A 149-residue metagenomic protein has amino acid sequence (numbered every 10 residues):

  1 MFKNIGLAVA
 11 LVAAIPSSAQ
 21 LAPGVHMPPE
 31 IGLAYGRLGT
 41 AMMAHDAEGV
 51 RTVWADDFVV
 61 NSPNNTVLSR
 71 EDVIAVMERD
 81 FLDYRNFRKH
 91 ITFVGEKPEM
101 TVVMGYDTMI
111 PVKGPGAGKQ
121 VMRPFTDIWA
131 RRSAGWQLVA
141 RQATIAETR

Functional and structural regions predicted by a protein language model:
M1-L7: Bacterial N-terminal signal peptides that target proteins for export
L7-A8, A19: Intrinsically disordered and other compositionally biased segments
A14-P16: N-terminal signal peptide c-region/cleavage motif recognized by signal peptidases
Q20-T52, V59-R149: A beta-strand edge to alpha-helix "cap/lid" segment located at domain peripheries
